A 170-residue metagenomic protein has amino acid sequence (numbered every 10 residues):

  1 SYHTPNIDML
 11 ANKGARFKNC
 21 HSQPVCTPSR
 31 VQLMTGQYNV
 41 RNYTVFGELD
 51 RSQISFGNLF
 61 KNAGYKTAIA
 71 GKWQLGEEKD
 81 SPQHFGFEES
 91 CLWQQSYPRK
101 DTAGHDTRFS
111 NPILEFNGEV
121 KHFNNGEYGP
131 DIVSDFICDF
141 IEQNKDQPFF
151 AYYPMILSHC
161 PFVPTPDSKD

Functional and structural regions predicted by a protein language model:
S1-D170: Formylglycine-dependent sulfatase
